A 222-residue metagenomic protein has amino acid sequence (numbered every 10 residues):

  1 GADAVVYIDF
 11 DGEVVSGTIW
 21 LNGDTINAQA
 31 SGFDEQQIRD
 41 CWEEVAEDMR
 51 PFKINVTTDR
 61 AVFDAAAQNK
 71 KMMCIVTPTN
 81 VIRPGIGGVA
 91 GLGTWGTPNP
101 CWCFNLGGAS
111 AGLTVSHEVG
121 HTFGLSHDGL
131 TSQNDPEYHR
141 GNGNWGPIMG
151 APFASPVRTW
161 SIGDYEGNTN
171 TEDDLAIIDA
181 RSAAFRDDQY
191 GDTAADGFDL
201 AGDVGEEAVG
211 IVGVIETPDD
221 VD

Functional and structural regions predicted by a protein language model:
G1-D3: Autoinhibitory N-terminal propeptides
V5, D11-S132, E137-Y138, M149: Active-site-proximal segment of zinc-dependent metalloprotease catalytic domains
D11-E13, P78-N80, A154, D203 (+1 more regions): Generic structural motif
S16-E35, A90-G93, T159-N170, E206-P218: Short, polar loop/linker segments at the starts of domains and inter-domain junctions
G120, G124, G150, G191 (+1 more regions): Glycine-centered flexibility sites
L125-D128, A154-S155, A183-A184: Short, well-ordered loop/turn and helix-capping segments at boundaries between secondary-structure elements and domains
H139-I178: Post-HExxH zinc-binding segment in Zn-dependent metallohydrolases
E166-D222: Non-catalytic extracellular/lumenal accessory regions of secreted precursors
